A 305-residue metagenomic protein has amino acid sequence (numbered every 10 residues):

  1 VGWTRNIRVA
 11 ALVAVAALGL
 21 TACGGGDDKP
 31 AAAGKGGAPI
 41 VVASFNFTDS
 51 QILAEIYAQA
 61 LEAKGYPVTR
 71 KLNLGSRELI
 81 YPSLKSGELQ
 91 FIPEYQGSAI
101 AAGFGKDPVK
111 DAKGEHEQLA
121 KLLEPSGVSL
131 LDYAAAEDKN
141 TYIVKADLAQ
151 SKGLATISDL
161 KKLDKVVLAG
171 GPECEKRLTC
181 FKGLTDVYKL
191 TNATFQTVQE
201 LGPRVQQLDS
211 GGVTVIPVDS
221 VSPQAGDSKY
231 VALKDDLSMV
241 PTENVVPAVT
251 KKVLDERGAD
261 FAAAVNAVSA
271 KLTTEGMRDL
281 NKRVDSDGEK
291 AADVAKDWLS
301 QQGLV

Functional and structural regions predicted by a protein language model:
G19-A22: C-terminal motif of bacterial Sec signal peptides marking the signal peptidase cleavage site
G24-D27: Bacterial signal peptide processing site
A33-E55, L72-S76, E173-E175: Extracytoplasmic "Venus flytrap"
T48, R70-P82, T194-Q206: Short helix-initiation/N-cap motifs at beta->coil->alpha
T48-P67, L89, K182-D186: Short, polar/charged alpha-helical segment
Q90, V166-D236: Ligand-binding pocket segment of bilobal, Venus flytrap-like solute-binding proteins
G103-D111, H116-L131, S210, Q224-S238: Ligand-binding "clamshell"
A112-L168, K251, A270-T274: A conserved helix-loop-strand patch within extracytoplasmic ligand-binding domains of the periplasmic binding
